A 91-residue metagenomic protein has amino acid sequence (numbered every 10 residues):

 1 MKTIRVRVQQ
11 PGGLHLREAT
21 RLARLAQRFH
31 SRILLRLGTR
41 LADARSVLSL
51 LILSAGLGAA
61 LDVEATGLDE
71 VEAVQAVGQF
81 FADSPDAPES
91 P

Functional and structural regions predicted by a protein language model:
M1-Q10: Short amphipathic
Q9, T20-R24, F29, L34-L68: Amphipathic, hydrophobic secondary-structure cores in small proteins
H15: Conserved nucleotide-state-sensing and coupling region of NTP-binding domains
S54-P91: C-terminal structural segments of small proteins and small subunits
